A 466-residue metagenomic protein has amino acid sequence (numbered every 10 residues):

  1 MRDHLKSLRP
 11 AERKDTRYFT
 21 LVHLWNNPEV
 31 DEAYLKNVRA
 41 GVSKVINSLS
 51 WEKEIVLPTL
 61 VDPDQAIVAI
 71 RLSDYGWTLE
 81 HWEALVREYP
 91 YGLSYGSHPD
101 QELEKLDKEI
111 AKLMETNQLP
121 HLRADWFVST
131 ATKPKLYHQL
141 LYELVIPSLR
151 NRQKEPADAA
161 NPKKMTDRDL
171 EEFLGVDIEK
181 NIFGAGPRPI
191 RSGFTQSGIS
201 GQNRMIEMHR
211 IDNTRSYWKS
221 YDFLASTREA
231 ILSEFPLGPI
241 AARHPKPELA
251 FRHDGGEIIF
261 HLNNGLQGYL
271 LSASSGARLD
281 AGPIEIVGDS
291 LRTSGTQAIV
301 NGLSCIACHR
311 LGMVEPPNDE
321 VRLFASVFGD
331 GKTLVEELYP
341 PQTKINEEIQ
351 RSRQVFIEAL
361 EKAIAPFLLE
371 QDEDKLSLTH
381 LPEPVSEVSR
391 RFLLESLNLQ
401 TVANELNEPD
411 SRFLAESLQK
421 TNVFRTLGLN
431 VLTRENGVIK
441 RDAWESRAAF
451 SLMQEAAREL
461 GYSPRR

Functional and structural regions predicted by a protein language model:
M1, E234-A443, R447, R458 (+1 more regions): Sequence context surrounding c-type heme c attachment/ligation sites in exported
H4, L8-P10, D15-A307, M313 (+3 more regions): Extended surface/linker regions that mediate inter-domain or inter-protein docking in multi-component redox
